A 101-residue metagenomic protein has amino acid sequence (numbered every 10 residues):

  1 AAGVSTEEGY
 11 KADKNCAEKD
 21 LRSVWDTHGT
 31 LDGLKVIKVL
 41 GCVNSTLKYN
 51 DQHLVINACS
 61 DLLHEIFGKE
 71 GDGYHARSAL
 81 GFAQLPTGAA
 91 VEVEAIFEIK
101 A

Functional and structural regions predicted by a protein language model:
A1-A101: Short, polar/acidic, helix-capping and beta-turn segments at strand->helix junctions that line the mouths
